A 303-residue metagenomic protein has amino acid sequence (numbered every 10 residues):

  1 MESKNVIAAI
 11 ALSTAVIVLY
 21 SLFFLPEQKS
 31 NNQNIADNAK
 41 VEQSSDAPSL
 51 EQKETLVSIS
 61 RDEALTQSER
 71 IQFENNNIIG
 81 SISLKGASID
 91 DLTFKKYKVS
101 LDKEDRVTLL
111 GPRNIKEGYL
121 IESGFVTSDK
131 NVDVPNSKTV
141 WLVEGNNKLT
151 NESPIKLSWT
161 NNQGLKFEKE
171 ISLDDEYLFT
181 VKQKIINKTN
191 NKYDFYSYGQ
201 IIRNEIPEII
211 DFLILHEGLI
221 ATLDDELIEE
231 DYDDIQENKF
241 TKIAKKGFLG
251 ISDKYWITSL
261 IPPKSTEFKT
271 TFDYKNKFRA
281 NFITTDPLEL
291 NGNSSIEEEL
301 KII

Functional and structural regions predicted by a protein language model:
M1-K4, T55, E63, N146: Aromatic/His-enriched, Gly/Pro-containing loop or helix-boundary segments that lie immediately adjacent to catalytic
E2-S30, D133-T139, L173-D175, N191-G199: Internal alpha-helical transmembrane segments
S13, F23-R106: Juxtamembrane extramembrane loops of integral membrane proteins
R70, E74-I303: Soluble non-transmembrane domains of integral membrane proteins
